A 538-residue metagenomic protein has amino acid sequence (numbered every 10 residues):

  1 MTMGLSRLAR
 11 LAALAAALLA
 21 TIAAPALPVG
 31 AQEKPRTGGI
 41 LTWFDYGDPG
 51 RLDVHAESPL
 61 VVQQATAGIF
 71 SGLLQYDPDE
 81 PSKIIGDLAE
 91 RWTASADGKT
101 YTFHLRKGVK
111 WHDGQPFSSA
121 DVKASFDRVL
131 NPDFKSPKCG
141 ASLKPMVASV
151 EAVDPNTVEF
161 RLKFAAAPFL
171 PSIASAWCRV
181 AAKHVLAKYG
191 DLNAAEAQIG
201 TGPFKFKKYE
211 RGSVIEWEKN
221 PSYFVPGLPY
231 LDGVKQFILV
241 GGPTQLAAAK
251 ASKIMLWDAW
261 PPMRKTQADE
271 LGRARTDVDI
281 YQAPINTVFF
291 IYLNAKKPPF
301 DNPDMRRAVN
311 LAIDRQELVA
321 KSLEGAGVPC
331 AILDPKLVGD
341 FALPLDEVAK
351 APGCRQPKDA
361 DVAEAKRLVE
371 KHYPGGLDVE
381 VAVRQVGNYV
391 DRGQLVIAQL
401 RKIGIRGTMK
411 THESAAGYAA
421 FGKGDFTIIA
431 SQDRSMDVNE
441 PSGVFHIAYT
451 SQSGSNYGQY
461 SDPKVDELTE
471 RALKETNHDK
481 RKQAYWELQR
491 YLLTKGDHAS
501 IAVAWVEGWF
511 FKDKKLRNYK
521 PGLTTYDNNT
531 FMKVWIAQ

Functional and structural regions predicted by a protein language model:
E33, H104, C139-L186, K208: Surface-exposed binding/hinge segments that line and control ligand-binding clefts or catalytic entry sites
T42, S118-D127, P155-R161, G202-P203 (+7 more regions): Alpha-helical secondary-structure segments
W43, R211, G241, D258 (+5 more regions): Ligand/substrate-recognition segments at binding pockets and active sites
F44-A96, D127, A197-G200: N-terminal lobe/hinge region of extracytoplasmic solute-binding protein
L60, Q64, E210-V214, K219 (+4 more regions): Detector for C-terminal structural segments
P78-D79, A174-P229, G233, A363 (+1 more regions): Gly/Pro-rich hinge or "lid" segments in bacterial periplasmic/extracellular proteins
E90-K135, V153, E159-R161, Q245-A248 (+2 more regions): Aromatic- and charge-enriched surface segment that lines or borders ligand/interaction sites
S149-A152, K207-E218, K235-K297, A320 (+1 more regions): Extracellular/periplasmic solute-recognition and catalytic clefts
